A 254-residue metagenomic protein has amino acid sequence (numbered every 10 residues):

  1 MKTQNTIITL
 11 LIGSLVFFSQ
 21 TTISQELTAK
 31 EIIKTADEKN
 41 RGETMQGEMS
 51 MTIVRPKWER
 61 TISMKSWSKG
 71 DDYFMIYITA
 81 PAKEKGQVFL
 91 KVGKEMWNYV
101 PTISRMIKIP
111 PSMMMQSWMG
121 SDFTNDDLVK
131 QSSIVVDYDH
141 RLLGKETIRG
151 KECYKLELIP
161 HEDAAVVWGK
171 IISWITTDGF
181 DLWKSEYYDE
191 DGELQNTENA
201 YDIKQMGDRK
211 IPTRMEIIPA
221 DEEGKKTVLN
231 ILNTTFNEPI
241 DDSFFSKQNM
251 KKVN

Functional and structural regions predicted by a protein language model:
M1-L10: Bacterial N-terminal signal peptides that target proteins for export
T9-F18: Bacterial N-terminal signal peptides
F18-E26: Sec/Tat signal peptide C-region and signal peptidase I cleavage site
Q25-Q46, S50, E59-R60, V88 (+4 more regions): Flexible, processing/modification-adjacent segments and terminal tails in exported/periplasmic/extracellular proteins
Q46-K83: N-terminal, post-signal-peptide region of Sec/Tat-exported proteins
M64-S68, V88-F89, L143, Y201-I203: Short, exposed beta-strand/loop patches in secreted or surface proteins that constitute
Y73-F74, M96, M106, L182: Hydrophobic residues embedded in beta-strands of well-ordered beta-sheets
V129, R149-K247: Gly/Pro-enriched, hydrophobic low-complexity segments that function as extracytoplasmic propeptides/linkers
